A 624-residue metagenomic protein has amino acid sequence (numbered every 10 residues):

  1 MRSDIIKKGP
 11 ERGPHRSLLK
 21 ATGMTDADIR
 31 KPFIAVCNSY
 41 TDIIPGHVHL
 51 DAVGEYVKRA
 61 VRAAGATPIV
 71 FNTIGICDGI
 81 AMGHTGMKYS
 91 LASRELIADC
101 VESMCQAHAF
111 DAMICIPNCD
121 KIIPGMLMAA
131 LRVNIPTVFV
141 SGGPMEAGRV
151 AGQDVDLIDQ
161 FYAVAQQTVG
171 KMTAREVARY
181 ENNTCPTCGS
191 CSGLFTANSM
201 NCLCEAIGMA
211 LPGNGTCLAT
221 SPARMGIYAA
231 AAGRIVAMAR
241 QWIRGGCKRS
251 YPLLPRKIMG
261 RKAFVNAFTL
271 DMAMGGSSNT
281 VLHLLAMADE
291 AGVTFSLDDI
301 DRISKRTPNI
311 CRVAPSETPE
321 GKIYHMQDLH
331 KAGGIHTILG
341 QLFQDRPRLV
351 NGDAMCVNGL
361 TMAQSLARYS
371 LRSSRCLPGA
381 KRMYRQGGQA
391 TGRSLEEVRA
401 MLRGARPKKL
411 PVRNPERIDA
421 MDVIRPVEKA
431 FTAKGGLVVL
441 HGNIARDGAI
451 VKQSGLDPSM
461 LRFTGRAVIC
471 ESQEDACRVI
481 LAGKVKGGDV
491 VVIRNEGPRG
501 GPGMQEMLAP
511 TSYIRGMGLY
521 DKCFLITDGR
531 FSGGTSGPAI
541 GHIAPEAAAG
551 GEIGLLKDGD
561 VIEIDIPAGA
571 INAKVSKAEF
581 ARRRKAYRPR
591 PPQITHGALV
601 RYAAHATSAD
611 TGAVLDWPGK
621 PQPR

Functional and structural regions predicted by a protein language model:
M1-D42, G46-V48, V53-I74, G79-I80 (+5 more regions): Catalytic or ion-coupling anion/metal-binding cores of large enzyme and transporter domains
M87-D111, G550: Aromatic/His-enriched, Gly/Pro-containing loop or helix-boundary segments that lie immediately adjacent to catalytic
M104-M126, T137-S141: A short, small-residue-rich loop immediately preceding and capping a beta-strand
